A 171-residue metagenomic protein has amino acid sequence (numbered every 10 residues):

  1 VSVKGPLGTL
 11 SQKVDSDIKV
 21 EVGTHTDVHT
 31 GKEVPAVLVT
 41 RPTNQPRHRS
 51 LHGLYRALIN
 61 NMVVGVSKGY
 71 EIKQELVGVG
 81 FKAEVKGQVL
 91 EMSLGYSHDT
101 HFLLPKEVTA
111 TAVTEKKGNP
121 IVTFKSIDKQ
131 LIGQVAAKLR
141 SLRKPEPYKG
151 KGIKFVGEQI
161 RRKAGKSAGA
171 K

Functional and structural regions predicted by a protein language model:
V1-H52, R56-V64, K68-A137, S141-K171: N-terminal intrinsically disordered, cationic/polar leader segments that include organellar targeting peptides
